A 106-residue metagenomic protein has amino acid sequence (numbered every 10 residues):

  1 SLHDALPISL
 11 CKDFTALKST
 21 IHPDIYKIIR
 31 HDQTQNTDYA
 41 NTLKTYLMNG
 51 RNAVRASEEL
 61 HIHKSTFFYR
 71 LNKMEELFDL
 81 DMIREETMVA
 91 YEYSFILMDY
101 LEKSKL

Functional and structural regions predicted by a protein language model:
S1-L106: Cytosolic nucleotide-utilizing catalytic cores of signal-transduction proteins
